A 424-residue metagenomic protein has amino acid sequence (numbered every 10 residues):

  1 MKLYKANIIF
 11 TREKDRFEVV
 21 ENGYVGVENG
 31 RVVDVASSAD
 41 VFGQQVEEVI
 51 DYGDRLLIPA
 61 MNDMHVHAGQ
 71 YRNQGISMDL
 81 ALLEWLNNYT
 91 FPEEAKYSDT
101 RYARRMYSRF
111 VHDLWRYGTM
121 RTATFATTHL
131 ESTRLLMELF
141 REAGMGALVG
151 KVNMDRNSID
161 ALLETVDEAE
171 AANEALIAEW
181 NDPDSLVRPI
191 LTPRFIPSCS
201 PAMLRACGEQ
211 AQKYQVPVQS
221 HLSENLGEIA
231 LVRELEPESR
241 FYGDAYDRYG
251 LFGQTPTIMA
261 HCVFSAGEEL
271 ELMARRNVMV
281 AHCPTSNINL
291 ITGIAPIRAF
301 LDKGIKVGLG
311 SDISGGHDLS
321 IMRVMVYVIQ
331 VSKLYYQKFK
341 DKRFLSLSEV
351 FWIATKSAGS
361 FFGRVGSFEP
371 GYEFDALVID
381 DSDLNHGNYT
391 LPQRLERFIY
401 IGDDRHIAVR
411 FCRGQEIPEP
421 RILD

Functional and structural regions predicted by a protein language model:
M1-Q44: N-terminal metal-binding scaffold of metallo-dependent hydrolase/deaminase domains
K2-A6, F42-W85, S108, W115-R116: Replace "His-x-His-based motif
N7, V25, G30, D54 (+15 more regions): Divalent metal-coordination and catalytic microenvironments
T11-E13, E373-D424: C-terminal cap of metal-dependent C-N hydrolases
R72-A103, R156-V166, N225-Q254, Y327-L345: Active-site gating loops and adjacent loop-to-helix segments of metal-dependent hydrolytic enzymes
Q74-M145, A169-P183: Alpha-helical scaffold segments that flank or form the walls of functional sites
E131-A260: Metal-coordinating catalytic core of metallo-dependent amide/deamination hydrolases
R248-Q254, R298-N385: His/Asp/Glu-enriched, well-ordered alpha-helical/loop segment that forms or immediately abuts the divalent-metal
